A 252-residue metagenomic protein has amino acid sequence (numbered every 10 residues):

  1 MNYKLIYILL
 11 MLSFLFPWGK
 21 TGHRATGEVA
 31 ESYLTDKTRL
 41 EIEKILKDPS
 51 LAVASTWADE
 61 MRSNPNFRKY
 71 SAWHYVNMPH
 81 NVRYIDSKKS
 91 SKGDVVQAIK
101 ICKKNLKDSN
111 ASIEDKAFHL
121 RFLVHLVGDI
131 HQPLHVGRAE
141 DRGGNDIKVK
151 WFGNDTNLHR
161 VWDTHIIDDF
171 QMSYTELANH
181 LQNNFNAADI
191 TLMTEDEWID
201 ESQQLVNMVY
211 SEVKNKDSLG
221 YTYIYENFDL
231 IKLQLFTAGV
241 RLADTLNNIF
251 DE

Functional and structural regions predicted by a protein language model:
M1-T21, A25: Bacterial Sec-dependent N-terminal signal peptides
W18-V124, P133, R138-E252: N-terminal, motif-rich segments that launch catalysis or mediate targeting to/interaction with membranes, typified by
